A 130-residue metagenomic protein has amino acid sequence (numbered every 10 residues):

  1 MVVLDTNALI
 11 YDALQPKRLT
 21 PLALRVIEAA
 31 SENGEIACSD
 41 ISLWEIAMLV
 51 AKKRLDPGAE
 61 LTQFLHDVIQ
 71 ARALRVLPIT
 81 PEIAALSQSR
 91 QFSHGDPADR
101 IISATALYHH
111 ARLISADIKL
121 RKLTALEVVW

Functional and structural regions predicted by a protein language model:
M1-C38, K52-D67, H109, I118: Short, well-structured N-terminal submotif of metal-dependent ribonuclease cores
A8, S42-L43, I83, I102 (+1 more regions): Alpha-helix capping/helix-boundary segments
A13, A23, V50, Q88-Q91 (+1 more regions): Short, flexible helix/strand-to-coil boundary loops that buttress conserved ligand/catalytic motifs in alpha/beta
Q15, A51, A73, P97 (+1 more regions): Glycine-rich, flexible loop/turn motifs
N33, A71, L123: Acidic-histidine catalytic/liganding microenvironments
I46: Phosphate/NTP-binding elements of NTP-utilizing enzymes
D56-T62, Q70-A116, V129: Active-site neighborhoods of divalent-metal-dependent phosphate/nucleic-acid chemistry enzymes
L120-L126: Short loop/helix-cap segments at secondary-structure boundaries that form the rim of catalytic
